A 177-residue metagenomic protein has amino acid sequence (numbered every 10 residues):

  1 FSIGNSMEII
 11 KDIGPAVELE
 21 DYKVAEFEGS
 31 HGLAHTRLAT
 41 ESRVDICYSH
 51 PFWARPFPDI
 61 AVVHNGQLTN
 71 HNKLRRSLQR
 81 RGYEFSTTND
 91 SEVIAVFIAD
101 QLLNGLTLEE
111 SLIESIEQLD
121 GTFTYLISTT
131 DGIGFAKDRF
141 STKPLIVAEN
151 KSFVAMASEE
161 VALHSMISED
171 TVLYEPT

Functional and structural regions predicted by a protein language model:
F1-T177: Conserved short alpha-helical segments that host acidic/polar catalytic motifs at enzyme active sites
